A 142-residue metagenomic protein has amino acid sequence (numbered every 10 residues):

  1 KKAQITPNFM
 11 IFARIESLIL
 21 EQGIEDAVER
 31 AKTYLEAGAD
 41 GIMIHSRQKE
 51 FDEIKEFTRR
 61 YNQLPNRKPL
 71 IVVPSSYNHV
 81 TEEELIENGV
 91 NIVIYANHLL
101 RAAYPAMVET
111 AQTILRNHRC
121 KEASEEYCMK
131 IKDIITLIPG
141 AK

Functional and structural regions predicted by a protein language model:
K1-I94, A102-Q112: Alpha/beta enzyme core
H98-K142: Extended, intrinsically disordered, low-complexity segments
